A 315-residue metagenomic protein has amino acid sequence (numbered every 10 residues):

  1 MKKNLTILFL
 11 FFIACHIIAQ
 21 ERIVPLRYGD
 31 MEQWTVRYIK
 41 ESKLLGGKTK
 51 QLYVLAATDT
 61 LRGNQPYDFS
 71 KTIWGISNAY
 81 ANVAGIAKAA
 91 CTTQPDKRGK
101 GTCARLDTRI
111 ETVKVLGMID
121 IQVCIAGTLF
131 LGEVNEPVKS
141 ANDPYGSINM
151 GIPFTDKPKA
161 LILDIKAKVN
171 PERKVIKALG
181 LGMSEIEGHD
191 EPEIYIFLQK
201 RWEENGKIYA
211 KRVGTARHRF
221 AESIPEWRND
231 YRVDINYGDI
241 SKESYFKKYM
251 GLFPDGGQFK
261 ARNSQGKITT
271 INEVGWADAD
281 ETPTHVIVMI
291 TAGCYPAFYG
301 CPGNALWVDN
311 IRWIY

Functional and structural regions predicted by a protein language model:
M1-P25: Bacterial Sec-dependent N-terminal signal peptides
T6, A14, V36, K166-K168 (+1 more regions): Residue-level marker of positions within ordered structural domains that often coincide with functionally constrained
F12, I18, Y38, E172-K174: Residue-level detector of solvent-exposed, low-hydrophobicity positions
Q20-P158, I162, E187-G238, Y245-I314: Aromatic (Trp/Tyr/Phe) and Gly/Pro-enriched flexible surface segments
A167-K174, S184-H189: Extended, low-complexity, turn-rich repeat/linker tracts enriched in Gly/Pro/Ser/Thr and Asp/Glu that occur
R173-A178, K207-Y209: A short secondary-structure junction signal
G180-G182: Amphipathic alpha-helical scaffolding segments
